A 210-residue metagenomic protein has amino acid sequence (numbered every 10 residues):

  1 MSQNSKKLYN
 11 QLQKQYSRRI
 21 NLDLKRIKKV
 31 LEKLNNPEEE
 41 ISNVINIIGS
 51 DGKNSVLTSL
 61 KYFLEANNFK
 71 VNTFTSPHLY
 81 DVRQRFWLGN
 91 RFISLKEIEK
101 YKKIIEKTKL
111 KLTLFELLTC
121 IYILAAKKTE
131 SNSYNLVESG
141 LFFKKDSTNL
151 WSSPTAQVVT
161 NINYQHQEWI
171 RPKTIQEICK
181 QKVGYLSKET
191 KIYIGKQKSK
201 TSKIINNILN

Functional and structural regions predicted by a protein language model:
M1-G49, Y62, A66-N67, F74: Short functional linear segments
L24, L31-E32, P37-E40, A66-S152 (+2 more regions): ATP-dependent carboxylate-amine ligase catalytic core
K29, Y62, L124, K203 (+1 more regions): Surface-exposed charge patches
N46-I48, N72, W87, Y193: Short, conserved beta-strand segments within well-ordered enzyme catalytic domains that often line or immediately flank
G52-N54: Di-metal (Zn2+ and/or Mg2+/Mn2+) metal-binding site signature of metallo-dependent hydrolases with the MBL/beta-CASP
V56-S59: Hydrophobic positions on the alpha1 helix immediately C-terminal to the Walker A/P-loop
E130-E138, P154-N210: Acidic, Mg2+-coordinating active-site environments of NTP-dependent enzymes
